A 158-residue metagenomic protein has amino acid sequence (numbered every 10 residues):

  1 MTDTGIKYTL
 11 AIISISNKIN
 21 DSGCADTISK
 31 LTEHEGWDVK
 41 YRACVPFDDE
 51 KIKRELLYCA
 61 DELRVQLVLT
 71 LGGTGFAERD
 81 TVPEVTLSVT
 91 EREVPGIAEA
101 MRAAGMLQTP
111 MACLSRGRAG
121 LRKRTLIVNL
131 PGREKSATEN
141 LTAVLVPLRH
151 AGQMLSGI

Functional and structural regions predicted by a protein language model:
T2-F47: Glycine-rich phosphate/diphosphate-binding loop of Rossmann-like nucleotide-binding domains
K7-L10, L63-V65, R122-T125: Short coil/turn connectors at secondary-structure junctions
N17-K18, G72-F76, G132-K135: Short glycine-rich anion-binding loops that position phosphate/pyrophosphate groups of nucleotides and phosphorylated
G23-C24, P46-K53, P110-A112: A general structural motif
G23-D26, R54, T81, E139-A143: Generic recognition of short, well-ordered alpha-helical segments
E35, K40-L71, G75-T90: N-terminal small/polar loop signature for handling phosphorylated ligands or for N-terminal nucleophile
V82-I158: Proline/glycine-rich low-complexity loops and linkers
